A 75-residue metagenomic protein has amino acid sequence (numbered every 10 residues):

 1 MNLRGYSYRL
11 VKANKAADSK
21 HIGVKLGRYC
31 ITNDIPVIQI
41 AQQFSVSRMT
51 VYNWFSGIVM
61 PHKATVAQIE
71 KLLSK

Functional and structural regions predicted by a protein language model:
M1-Y6: Intrinsically disordered, low-complexity and often Lys/Arg-enriched segments
S7-N33: A short, Lys/Arg-rich alpha-helix, primarily the initiator
D18-I22, V46, A64: Alpha-helix N-cap/N′ positions at the starts of helices
L26, V37, V66: Helix-turn-helix DNA-binding elements, focusing on the entry/boundary residues of the two helices that contact DNA
Q39-A41: Short alpha-helical "recognition helix" segments of helix-turn-helix
V46-M60: Recognition helix of helix-turn-helix/homeodomain-like DNA-binding domains that insert into the DNA major groove
K63-K75: DNA major-groove recognition helix of helix-turn-helix/homeodomain DNA-binding modules
